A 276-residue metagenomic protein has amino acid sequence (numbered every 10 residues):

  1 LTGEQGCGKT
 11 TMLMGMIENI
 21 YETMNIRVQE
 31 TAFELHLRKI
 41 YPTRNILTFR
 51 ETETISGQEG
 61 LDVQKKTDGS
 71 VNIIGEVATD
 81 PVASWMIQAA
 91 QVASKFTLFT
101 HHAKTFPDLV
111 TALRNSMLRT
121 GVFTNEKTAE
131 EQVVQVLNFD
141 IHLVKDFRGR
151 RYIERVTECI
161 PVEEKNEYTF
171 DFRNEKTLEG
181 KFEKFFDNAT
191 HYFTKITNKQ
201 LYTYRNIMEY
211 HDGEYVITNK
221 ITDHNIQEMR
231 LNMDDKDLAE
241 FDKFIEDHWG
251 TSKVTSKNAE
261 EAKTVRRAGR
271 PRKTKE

Functional and structural regions predicted by a protein language model:
T2-Q5, G15-V134: Switch/coupling sub-region of P-loop NTPases
K9: Conserved lysine of the Walker
A32-F33, E53, A78, K145-F147 (+2 more regions): A broadly conserved detector of short glycine/acidic/proline-rich loop/turn motifs that flank catalytic sites and bind
E34-K39, E126-E130, F139-V144, F185-I196 (+1 more regions): Intrinsically disordered, low-complexity boundary segments flanking structured domains
V110, R150-I153, L238: Alpha-helix initiation and N-capping motif
E131-E164: Phosphate-binding/switch region of NTP-binding enzymes
R155-E276: NTP-binding/hydrolysis catalytic cores, primarily Walker-type P-loop NTPases
